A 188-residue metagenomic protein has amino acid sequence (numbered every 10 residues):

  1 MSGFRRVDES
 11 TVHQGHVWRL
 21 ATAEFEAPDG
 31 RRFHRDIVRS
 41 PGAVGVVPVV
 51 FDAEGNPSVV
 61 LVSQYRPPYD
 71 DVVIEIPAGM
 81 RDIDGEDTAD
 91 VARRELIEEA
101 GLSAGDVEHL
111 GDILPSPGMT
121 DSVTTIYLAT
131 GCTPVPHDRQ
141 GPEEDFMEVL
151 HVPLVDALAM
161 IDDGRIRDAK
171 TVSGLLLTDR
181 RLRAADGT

Functional and structural regions predicted by a protein language model:
M1-T11: Extended interaction-bearing regions that mediate binding to partners or small molecules
F4-R6, V72, H109, P117-T120 (+3 more regions): Nudix hydrolase/Nudix homology domain
E9-V47: Acidic, metal-coordinating catalytic segment for phosphate/diphosphate chemistry, firing primarily on the Nudix
A21-D29, S116-P136: Active-site-adjacent beta-strand/loop module that shapes the phosphate/pyrophosphate-binding cleft
F25, P48, L61, L128-A129 (+1 more regions): Conserved hydrophobic "DFG−1" position in protein kinase catalytic cores
V38, G55-R94, P136, E143: Conserved Nudix-box catalytic region and its N-terminal flanking loop in Nudix hydrolases and closely related
I83-G111: Internal catalytic-core helix/loop-beta-alpha segment that presents or stabilizes conserved functional determinants
